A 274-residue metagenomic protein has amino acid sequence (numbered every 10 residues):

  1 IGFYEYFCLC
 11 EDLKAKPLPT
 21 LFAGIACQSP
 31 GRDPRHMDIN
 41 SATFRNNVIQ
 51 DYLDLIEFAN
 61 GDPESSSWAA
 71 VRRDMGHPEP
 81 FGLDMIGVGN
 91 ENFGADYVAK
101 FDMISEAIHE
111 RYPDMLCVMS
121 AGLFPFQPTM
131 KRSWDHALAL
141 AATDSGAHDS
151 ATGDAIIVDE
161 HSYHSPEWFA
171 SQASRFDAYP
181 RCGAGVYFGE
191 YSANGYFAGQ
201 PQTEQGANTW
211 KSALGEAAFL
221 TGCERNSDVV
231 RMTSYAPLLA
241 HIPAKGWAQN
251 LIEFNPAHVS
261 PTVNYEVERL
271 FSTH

Functional and structural regions predicted by a protein language model:
I1-R111, M115, M119-D135: N-terminal catalytic cores of secreted or lumenal carbohydrate-active enzymes
L13-G24, F124-A147, D177-G199: Short N-terminal secondary-structure initiator segments
Q28-N40, N47, R73-P80, G122-E167 (+2 more regions): Substrate-binding cleft/loops of secretory-pathway carbohydrate-active enzymes
E106-L116, D144-T273: Catalytic-core region of carbohydrate-active enzymes that cleave or remodel glycosidic bonds
